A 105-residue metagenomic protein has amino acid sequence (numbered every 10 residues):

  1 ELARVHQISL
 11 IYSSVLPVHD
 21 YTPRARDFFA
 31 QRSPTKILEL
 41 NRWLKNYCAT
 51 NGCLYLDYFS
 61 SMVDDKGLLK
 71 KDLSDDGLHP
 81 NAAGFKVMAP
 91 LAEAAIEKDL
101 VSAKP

Functional and structural regions predicted by a protein language model:
E1-P105: Alpha-helical cap/lid subdomain in secreted, periplasmic, or secretory-pathway luminal O-acyl-processing enzymes
